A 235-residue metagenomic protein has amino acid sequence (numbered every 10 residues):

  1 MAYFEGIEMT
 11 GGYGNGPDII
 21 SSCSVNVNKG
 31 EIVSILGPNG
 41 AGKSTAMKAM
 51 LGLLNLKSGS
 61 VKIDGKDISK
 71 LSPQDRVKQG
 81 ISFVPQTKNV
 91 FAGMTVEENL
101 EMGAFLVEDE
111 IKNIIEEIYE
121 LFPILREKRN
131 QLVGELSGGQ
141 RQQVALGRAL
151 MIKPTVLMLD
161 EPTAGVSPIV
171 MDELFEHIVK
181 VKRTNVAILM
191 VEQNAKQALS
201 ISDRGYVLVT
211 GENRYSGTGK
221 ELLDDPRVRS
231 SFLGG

Functional and structural regions predicted by a protein language model:
A2-G235: Glycine-rich phosphate-binding loops of nucleotide-dependent enzymes
